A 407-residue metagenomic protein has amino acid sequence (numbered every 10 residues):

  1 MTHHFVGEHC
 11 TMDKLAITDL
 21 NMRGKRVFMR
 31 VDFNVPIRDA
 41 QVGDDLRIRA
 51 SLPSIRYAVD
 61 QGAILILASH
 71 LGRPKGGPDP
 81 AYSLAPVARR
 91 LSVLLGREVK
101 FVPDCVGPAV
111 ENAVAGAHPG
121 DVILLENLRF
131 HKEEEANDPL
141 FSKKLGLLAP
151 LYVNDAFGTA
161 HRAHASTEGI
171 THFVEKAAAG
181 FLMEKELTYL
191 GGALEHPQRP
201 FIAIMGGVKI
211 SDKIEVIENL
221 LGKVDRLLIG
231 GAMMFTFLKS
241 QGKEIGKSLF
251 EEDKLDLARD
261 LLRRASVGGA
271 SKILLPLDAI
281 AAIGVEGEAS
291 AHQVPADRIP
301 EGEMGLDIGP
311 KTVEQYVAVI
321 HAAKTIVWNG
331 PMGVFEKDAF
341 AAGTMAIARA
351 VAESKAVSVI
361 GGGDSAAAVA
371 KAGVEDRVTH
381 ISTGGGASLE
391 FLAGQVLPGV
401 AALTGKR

Functional and structural regions predicted by a protein language model:
H3-R407: Active-site loop-to-helix "anion-binding N-cap" substructures in soluble metabolic enzymes
